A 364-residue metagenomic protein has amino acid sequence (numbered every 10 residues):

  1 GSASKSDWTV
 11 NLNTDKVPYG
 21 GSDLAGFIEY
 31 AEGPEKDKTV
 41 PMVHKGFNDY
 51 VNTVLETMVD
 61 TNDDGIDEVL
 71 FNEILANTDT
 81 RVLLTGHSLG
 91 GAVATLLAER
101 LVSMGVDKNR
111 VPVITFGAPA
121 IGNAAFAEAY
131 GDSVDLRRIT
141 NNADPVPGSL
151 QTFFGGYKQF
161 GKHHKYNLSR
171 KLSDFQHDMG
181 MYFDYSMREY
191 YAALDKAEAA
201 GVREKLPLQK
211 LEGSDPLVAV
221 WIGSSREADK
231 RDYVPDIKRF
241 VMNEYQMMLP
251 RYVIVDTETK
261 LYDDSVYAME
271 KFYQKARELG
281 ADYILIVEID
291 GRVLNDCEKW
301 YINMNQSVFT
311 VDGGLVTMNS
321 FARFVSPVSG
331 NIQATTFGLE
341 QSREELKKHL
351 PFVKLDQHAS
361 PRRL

Functional and structural regions predicted by a protein language model:
G1-A31: Short, surface-exposed "cap/lid" segments of acyl-processing enzymes
D23-E29, K36-M42, N48-T85, E99-L217: Serine hydrolase/lipase
G86-G90, A94: Gly/Ala-rich beta-loop-alpha elbow adjacent to hydrolase catalytic centers
A120, A199-R251, F352-L364: A structural "domain/chain start" motif
P216-G223, M269-N295, N303: A short, hydrophobic beta-strand-centered structural micro-motif
M242-Y267: Short beta-strand->alpha-helix linker/helix-N-cap micro-motif that forms a surface specificity/interaction loop
K299-M304, S320: Short, surface-exposed coil-to-beta transition loops
F309-R363: Short secondary-structure boundary motifs at beta->alpha junctions and helix caps
